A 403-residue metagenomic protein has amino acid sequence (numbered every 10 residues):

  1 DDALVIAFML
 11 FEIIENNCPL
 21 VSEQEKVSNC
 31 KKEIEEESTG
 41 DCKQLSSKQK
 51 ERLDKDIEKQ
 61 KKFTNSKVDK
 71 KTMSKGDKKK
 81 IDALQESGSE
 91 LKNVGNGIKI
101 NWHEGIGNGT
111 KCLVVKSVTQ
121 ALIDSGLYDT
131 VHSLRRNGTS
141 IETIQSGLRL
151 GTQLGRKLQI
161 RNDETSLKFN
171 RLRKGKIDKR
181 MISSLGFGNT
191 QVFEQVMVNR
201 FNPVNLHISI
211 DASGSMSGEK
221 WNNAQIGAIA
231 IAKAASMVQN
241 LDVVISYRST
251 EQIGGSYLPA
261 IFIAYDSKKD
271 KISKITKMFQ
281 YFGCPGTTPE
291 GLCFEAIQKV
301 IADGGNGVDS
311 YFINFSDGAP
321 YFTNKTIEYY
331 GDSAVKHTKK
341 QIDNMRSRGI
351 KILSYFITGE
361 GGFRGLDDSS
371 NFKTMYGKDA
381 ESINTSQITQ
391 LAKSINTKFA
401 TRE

Functional and structural regions predicted by a protein language model:
D2-L206, E219-N222: Negatively charged
E194, V198-K269, Y311-N314, L353-G359: Von Willebrand factor
Q195-R200, I301-G304, N344: Replace "in large, NTP-powered and nucleic-acid-processing enzymes" with "in large, NTP-powered factors and other
S213, Q225, I229-K233, F294-A302 (+3 more regions): Generic hydrophobic alpha-helical scaffold/packing signal
S215-N222, K271-I275, T287-E290, T323-H337: Divalent-cation-coordinating short motifs within acidic/hydroxyl- or histidine-rich contexts, strongest in von
G254-D309, T358-G361, Q390, S394 (+1 more regions): Von Willebrand factor
E295-Q298, G318-M375, I383: VWA/integrin I-like adhesion module and closely mimicked acidic/polar interface patches used
K373-E403: C-terminal helix of von Willebrand factor
